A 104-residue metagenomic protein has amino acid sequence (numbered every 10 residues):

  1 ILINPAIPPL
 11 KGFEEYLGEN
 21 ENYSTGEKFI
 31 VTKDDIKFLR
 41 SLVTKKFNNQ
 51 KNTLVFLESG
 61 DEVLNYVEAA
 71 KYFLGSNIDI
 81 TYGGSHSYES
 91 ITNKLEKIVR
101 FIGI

Functional and structural regions predicted by a protein language model:
I1: Glycine-rich nucleophile elbow surrounding the catalytic serine of serine-hydrolase chemistry
N4-I104: The alpha/beta-hydrolase serine catalytic core
